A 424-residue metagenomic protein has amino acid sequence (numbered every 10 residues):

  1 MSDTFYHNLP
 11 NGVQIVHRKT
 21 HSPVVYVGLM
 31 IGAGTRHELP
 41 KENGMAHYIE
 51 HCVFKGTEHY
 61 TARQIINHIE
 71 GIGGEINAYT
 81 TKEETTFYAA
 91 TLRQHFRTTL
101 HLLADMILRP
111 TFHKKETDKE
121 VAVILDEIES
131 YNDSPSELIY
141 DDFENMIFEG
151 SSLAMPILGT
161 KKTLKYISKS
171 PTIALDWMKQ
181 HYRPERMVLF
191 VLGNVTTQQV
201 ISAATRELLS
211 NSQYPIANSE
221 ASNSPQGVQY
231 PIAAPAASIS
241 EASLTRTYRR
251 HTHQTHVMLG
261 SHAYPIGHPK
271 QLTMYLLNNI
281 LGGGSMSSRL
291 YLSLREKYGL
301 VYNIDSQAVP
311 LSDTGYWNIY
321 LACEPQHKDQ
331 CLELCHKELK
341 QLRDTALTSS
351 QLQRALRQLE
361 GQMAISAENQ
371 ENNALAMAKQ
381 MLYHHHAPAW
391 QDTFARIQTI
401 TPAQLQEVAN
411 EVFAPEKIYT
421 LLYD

Functional and structural regions predicted by a protein language model:
M1-V25: N- or domain-start disorder-to-order transition segments that initiate the globular core
D3, N8, I65-I232, Y264-P265 (+2 more regions): Charge-rich, well-structured scaffold segments of protease-associated domains
N11, H17-K19, I31, A78-T80 (+4 more regions): Pocket-edge structural micro-motifs
K19-H21, G28-M30, P225-S288: His/Glu-based metal-binding/catalytic segments typifying zinc-dependent metallopeptidases
H21, G28-A90, G284-L300: M16/MPP (pitrilysin/insulinase) zinc-metallopeptidase core fold and M16-derived inactive scaffolds
S22-V24, K82, P184, T252-H256 (+1 more regions): Short, solvent-exposed loop/turn segments at the edges of secondary structure
T35, P156, S243-L244, T393: A glycine- and charged-residue-rich anion-binding loop/surface
E42, F96, K270-M274, G283 (+2 more regions): Short, charged, low-complexity patches
